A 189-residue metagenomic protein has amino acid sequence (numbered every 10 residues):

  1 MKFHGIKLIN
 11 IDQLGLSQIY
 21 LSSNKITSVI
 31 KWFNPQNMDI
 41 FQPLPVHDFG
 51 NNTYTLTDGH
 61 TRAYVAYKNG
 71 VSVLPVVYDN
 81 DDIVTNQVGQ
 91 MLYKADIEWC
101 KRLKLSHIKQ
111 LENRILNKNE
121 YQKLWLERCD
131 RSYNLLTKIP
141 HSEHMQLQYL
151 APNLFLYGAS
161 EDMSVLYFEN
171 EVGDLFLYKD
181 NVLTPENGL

Functional and structural regions predicted by a protein language model:
M1-T57, T61, Y67, S72 (+1 more regions): Short alpha-helix boundary/capping and kink motifs at helix termini
I9-D12, W32-F33, L111, K118 (+3 more regions): Compositionally biased, intrinsically disordered low-complexity segments
N51-H144, P152, G173: Basic- and aromatic-enriched surface patches that contact anionic nucleotides/nucleic acids
Y149-T184: Acidic, low-complexity, intrinsically disordered interaction modules
N187-L189: Non-Sec secretion/translocation targeting segments of pathogen effectors
